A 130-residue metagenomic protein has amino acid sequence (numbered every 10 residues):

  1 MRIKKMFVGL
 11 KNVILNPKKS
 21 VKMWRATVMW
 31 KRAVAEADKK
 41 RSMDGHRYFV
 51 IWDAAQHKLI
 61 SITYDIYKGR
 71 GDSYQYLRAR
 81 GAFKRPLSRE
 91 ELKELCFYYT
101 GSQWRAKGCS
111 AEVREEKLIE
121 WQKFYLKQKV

Functional and structural regions predicted by a protein language model:
K4-R32: Basic, mixed-charge low-complexity alpha-helical segments
M6-N12, K84, E120-Q128: Eukaryotic phosphotyrosine signaling hubs
R25-H46, L87-C96, R114: A short, charged, amphipathic alpha-helix used as a generic interaction element across diverse proteins
S42-Q56, V130: Short glycine-rich, low-complexity/disordered patches
A54-V113: Acidic, low-complexity, intrinsically disordered interaction modules
R105-V130: Low-complexity intrinsically disordered segments
